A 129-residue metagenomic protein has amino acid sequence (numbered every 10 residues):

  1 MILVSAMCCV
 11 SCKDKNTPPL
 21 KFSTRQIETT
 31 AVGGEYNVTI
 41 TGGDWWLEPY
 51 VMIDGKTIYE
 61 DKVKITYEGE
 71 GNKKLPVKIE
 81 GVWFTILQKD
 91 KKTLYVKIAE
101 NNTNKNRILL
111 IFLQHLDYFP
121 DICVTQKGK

Functional and structural regions predicted by a protein language model:
M1-I2: Sec-dependent signal peptide recognition, specifically the positively charged N-region followed immediately by
S5-T30: Bacterial Sec-dependent N-terminal signal peptides
T24-V38, F84: Short beta-strand segments of immunoglobulin-like
A31, L87-K89, N102-N104: Surface-exposed coil/turn segments at beta-strand junctions on protein surfaces, enriched
E35, G42-Y95: Surface-exposed binding patches on compact interaction domains or structured appendages
L94, D117-K129: C-terminal edge beta-strand
L94-I98, I108-L110: Ligand-binding face of N-terminal immunoglobulin V-set domains in extracellular IgSF glycoproteins
T103-L116: A short beta-strand micro-motif common to beta-rich folds, especially ectodomain repeats
